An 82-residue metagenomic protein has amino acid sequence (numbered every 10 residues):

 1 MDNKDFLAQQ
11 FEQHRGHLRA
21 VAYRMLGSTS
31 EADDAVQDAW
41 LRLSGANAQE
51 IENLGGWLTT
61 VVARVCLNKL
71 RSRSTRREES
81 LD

Functional and structural regions predicted by a protein language model:
M1-A20, S30, Q49: A short, charge-rich alpha-helical start-of-domain segment used by transcription regulators
L18, A32-L43, L58-V61: Short, small-hydrophobic-rich alpha-helical interface motif
T29-A32, G55, L67: A common structural microfeature
Q37-G55, S72-S74: Sigma70-family region 2
T60-L81: Arg/Lys-rich amphipathic alpha helix in sigma70-family domain 2
